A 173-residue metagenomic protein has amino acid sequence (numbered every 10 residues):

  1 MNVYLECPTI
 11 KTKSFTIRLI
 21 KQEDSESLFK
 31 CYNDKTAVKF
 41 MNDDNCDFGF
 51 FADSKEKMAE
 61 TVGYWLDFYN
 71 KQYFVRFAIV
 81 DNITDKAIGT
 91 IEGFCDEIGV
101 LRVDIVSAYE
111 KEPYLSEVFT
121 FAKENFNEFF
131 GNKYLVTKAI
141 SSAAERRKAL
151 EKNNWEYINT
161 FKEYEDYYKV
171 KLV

Functional and structural regions predicted by a protein language model:
M1-Y109, N125, F129-E145, E151-V173: GNAT-family acyltransferases
E112-E128: Conserved acetyl-CoA-binding loop-helix of GNAT-fold acetyltransferases
